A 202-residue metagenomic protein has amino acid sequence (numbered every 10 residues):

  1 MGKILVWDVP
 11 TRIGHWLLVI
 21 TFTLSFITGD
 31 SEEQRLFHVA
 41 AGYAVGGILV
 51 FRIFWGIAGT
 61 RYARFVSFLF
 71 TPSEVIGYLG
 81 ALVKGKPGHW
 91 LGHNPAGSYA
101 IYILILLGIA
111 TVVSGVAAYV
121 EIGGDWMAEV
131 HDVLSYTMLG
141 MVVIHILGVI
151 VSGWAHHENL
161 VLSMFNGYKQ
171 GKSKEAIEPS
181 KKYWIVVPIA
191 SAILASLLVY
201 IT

Functional and structural regions predicted by a protein language model:
M1-T202: Membrane-embedded alpha-helical bundles that constitute the cytochrome b-like, heme-associated redox core of multi-pass
